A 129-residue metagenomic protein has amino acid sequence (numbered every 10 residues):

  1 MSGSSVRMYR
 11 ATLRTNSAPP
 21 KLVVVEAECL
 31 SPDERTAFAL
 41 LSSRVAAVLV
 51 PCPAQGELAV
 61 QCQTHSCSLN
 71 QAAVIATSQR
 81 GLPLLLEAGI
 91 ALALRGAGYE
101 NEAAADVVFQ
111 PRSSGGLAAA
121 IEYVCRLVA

Functional and structural regions predicted by a protein language model:
M1-S2: N-terminal glycine/serine-rich phosphate-binding loop of ATP-dependent small-molecule kinases, especially carbohydrate
S5, L13-L22, E26-I75, Q79-E87: Conserved acidic, metal-coordinating active-site core of Asp-based, Mg2+-dependent phosphoryl-transfer enzymes
G56-A129: Mg2+-dependent phosphoryl-transfer enzymes with acidic/Ser/Thr/Gly-rich catalytic loops
